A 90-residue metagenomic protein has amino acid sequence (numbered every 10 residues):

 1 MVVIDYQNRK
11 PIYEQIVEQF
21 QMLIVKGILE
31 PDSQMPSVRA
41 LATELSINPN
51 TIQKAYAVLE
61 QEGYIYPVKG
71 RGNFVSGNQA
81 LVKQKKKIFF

Functional and structural regions predicted by a protein language model:
M1-Q34, A40, Q84: Extreme N-terminal segment that seeds HTH/winged-HTH DNA-binding domains in transcriptional regulators
R9, Y13, N48, F90: Short, conserved glycine- and acidic-residue-centered signature motifs in active-site or ligand-binding loops
G27, D32, G63, G70-G72: Glycine-centered flexibility sites
M35, P67-V75, Q79-A80: Short, Lys/Arg-rich nucleic-acid/phosphate-binding segment
M35-Y66: N-terminal helix-turn-helix
Q79-F90: Conserved segment of winged-helix/HTH DNA-binding domains
